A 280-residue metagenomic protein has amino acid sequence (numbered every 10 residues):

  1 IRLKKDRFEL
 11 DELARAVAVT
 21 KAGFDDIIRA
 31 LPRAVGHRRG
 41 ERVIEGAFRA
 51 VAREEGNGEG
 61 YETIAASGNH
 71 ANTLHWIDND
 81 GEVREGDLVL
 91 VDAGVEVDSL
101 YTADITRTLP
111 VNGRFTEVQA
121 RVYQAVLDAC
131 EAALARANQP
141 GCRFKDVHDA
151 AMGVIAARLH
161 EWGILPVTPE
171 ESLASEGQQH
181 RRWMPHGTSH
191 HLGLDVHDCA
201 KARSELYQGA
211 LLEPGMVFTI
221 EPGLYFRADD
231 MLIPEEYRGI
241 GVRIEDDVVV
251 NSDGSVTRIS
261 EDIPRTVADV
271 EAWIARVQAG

Functional and structural regions predicted by a protein language model:
I1-G280: Active-site neighborhoods and metal-handling regions in enzymes and metal-associated proteins
